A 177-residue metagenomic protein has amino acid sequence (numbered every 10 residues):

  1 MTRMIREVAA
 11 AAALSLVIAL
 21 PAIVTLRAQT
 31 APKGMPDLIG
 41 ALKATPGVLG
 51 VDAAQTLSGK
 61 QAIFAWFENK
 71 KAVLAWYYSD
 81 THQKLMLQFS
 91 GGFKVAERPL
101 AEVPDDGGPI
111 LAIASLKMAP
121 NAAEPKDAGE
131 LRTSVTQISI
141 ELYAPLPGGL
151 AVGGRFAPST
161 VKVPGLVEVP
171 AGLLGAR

Functional and structural regions predicted by a protein language model:
T2-A13: Bacterial N-terminal signal peptides that target proteins for export
A11-A22: Bacterial N-terminal signal peptides
I23-A28: Sec/Tat signal peptide C-region and signal peptidase I cleavage site
T30-A62, F89-V103: Short, glycine- and small/hydrophobic-rich beta-strand elements in well-ordered beta-sheets
M35-I39, K70, Q83: Extracytoplasmic/secreted envelope proteins and their assembly/folding machinery, especially bacterial periplasmic
A54, G59-S79, D106: Short, well-ordered beta-strand segments in beta-rich or mixed alpha/beta enzyme and ligand-binding folds
K71-E102, K117, N121-S134: An amphipathic, aromatic/His-enriched active-site/gating alpha helix that lines ligand/cofactor pockets
A114-R177: Long, compositionally biased terminal regions
